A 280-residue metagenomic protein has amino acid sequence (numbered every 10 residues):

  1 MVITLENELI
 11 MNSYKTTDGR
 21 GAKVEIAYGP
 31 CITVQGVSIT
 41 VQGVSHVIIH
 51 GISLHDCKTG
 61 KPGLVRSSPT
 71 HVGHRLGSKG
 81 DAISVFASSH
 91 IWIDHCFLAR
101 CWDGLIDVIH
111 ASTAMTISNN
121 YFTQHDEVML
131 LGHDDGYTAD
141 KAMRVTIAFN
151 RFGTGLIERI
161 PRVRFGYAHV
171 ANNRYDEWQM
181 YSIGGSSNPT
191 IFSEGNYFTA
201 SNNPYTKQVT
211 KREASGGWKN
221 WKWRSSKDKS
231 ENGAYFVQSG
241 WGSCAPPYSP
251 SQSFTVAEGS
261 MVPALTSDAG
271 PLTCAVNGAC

Functional and structural regions predicted by a protein language model:
V2-T146: Right-handed parallel beta-helix
L5, L156-E158, M180: Alpha-solenoid ARM/HEAT helical repeat scaffolds used for protein-protein interactions
T17-G19, I48-I49, I91-D94, M115-N120 (+6 more regions): All-beta strand scaffolds that present successive hydrophobic residues in beta-strands
D56, R100, Q124, T154-G155 (+2 more regions): Residues in short coils/turns that link rungs of repeat/solenoid architectures in beta-rich domains
W92, L105-D107, R159-R162, Y181-I183: Short catalytic-loop micro-motif centered on adjacent basic/acidic residues
L130-Y175: Aromatic-anchored, glycine/proline-accented short structural segments that stabilize local strand-turns or short
R162-C280: Extracellular beta-rich repeat passengers
